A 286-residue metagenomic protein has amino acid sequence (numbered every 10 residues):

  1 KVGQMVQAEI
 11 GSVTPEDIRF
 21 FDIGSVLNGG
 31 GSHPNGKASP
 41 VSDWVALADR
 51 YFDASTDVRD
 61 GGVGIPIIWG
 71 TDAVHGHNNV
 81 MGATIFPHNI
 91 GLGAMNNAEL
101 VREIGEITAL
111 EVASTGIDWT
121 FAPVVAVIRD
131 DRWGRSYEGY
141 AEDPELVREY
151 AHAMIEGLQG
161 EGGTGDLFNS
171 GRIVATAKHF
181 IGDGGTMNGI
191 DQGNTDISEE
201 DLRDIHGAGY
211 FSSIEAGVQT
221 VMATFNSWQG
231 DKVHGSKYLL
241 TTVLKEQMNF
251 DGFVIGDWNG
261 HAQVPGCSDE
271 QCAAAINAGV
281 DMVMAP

Functional and structural regions predicted by a protein language model:
K1-P286: Glycoside hydrolase catalytic-domain context in secreted enzymes
